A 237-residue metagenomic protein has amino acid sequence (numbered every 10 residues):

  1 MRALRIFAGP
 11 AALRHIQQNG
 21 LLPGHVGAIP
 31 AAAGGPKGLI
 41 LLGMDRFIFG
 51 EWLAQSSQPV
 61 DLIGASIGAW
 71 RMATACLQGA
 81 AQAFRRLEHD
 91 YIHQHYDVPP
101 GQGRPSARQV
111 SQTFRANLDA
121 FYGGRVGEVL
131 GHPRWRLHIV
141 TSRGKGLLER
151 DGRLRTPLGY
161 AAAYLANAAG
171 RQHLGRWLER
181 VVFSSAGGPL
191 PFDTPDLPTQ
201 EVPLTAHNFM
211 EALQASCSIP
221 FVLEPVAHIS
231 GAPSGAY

Functional and structural regions predicted by a protein language model:
M1-D61, T74-Y237: Patatin-like phospholipase
S66: Catalytic nucleophile serine of serine hydrolases, specifically the conserved "nucleophile elbow" pentapeptide
